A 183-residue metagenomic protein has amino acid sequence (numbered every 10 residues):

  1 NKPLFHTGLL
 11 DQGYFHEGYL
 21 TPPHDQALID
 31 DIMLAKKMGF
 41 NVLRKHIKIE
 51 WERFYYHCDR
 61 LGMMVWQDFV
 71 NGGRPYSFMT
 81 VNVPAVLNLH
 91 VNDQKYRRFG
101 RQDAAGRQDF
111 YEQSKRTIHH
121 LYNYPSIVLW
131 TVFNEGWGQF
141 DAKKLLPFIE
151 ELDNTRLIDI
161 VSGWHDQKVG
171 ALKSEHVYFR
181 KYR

Functional and structural regions predicted by a protein language model:
K2-A35: N-terminal carbohydrate-binding accessory modules
I32-L34, V42-R183: Substrate-binding/catalytic cleft of secreted carbohydrate-active enzymes, primarily glycoside hydrolases
M38: Metal- or metallocofactor-binding catalytic centers and their adjacent structured scaffolds across diverse enzyme
